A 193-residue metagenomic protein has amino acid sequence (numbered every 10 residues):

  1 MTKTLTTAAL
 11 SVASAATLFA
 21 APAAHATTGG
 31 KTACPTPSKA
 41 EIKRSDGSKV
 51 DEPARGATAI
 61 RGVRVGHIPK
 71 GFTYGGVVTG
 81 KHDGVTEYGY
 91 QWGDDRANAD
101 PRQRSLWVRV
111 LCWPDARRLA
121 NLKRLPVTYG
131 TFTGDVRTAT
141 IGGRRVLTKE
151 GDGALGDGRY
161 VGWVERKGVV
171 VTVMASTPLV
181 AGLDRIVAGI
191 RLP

Functional and structural regions predicted by a protein language model:
M1-T27: Secretory targeting and sorting signals
A24, L106, V171: A broad, low-specificity signal marking well-ordered, structured residues that form hydrophobic/aromatic
A26, A139, G143-V146, V187-P193: Long alpha-helical scaffolds
G30, R166: An extracellular/secretory-lumen and virion-surface interaction module
T32-G158: Short, solvent-exposed recognition patches
G162-W163: Feature captures outer-membrane beta-barrel proteins of Gram-negative bacteria and organelles
K167-P193: Surface-exposed amphipathic alpha-helical segments
